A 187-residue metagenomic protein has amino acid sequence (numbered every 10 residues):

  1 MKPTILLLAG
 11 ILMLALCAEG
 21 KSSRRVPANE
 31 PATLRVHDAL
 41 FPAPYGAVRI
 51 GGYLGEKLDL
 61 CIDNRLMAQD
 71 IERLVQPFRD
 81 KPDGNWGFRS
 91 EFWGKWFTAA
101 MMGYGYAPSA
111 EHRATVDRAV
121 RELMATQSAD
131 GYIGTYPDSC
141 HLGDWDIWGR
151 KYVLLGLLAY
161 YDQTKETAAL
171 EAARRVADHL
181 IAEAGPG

Functional and structural regions predicted by a protein language model:
M1-T4: Positively charged n-region of N-terminal signal peptides that target proteins for export
L7-A15: Bacterial N-terminal signal peptides
G20-F92, A110-T135: Low-complexity, Ser/Thr/Pro/Gly-enriched N-terminal "stalk/linker" regions
V48, G52-E56, K95-A110, Y152-T167: Well-ordered alpha-helical scaffold segments within catalytic/enzyme domains
G84-T98, E111-A114, R118, D144-L155 (+1 more regions): Aromatic- and histidine-enriched alpha-helix N-cap/loop-to-helix transition segments that scaffold the rims
P137-G187: A conserved hydrophobic secondary-structure block that centers on an alpha-helix together with its immediately flanking
